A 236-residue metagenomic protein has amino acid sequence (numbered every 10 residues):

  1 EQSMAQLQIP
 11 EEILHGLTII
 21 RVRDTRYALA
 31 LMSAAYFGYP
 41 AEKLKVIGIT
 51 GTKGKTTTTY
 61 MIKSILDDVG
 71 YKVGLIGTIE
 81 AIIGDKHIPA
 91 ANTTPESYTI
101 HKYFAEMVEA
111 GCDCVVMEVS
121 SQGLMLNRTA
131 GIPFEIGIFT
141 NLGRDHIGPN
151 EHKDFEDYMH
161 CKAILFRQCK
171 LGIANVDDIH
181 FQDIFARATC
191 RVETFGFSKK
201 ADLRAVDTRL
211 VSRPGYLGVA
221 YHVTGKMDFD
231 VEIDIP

Functional and structural regions predicted by a protein language model:
E1-G48, T58-G70, R191, K200-R204 (+2 more regions): Short, basic phosphate-binding NTP loop
Q6, L29, G123-L126, F181-Q182: Short, well-ordered alpha-helical microsegments
L7-G16, E109-A110, E135-P236: Acidic, Mg2+-coordinating active-site environments of NTP-dependent enzymes
V22, I76, F195: Hydrophobic residues at beta-strand termini and immediately following loops that shape nucleotide-binding pockets
R23, P89-T93, D228-P236: Short amphipathic beta-strand/extended segments with alternating polar/hydrophobic composition
Y39-P40, I65-H160, I164, G172-V176: ATP-dependent carboxylate-amine ligase catalytic core
K55: Conserved lysine of the Walker
